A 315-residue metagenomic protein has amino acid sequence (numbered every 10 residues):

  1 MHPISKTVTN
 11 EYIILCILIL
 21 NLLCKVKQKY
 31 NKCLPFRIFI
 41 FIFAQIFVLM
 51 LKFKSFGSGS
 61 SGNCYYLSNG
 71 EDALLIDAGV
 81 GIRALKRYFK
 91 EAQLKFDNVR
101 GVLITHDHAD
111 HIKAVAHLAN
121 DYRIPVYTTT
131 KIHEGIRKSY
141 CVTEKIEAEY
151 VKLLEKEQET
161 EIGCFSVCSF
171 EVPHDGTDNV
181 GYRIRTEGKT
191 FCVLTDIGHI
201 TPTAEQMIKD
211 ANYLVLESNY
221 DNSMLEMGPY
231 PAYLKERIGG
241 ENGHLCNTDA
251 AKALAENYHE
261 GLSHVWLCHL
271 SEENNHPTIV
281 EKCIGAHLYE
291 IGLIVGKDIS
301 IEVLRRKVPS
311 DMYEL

Functional and structural regions predicted by a protein language model:
M1-H2, E11, C16-I19: Residue-level detector of structural "landmarks"
F41-A92, D178-D196, Y213: Conserved beta-strand hairpin/beta-sheet module of binuclear metal-dependent hydrolase folds, prominently
I76-G79, R100-D107, Y127-T130, C192-T195 (+3 more regions): Active-site neighborhood of phospho(di)ester-bond hydrolases with catalytic His/Asp-centered motifs
I82-T129: Active-site metal-binding motif and surrounding structural segment of the metallo-beta-lactamase
T130-V180, T186-G188: Metallo-beta-lactamase
P202-E302: Cap/insert and terminal regions of metallo-dependent hydrolase folds
